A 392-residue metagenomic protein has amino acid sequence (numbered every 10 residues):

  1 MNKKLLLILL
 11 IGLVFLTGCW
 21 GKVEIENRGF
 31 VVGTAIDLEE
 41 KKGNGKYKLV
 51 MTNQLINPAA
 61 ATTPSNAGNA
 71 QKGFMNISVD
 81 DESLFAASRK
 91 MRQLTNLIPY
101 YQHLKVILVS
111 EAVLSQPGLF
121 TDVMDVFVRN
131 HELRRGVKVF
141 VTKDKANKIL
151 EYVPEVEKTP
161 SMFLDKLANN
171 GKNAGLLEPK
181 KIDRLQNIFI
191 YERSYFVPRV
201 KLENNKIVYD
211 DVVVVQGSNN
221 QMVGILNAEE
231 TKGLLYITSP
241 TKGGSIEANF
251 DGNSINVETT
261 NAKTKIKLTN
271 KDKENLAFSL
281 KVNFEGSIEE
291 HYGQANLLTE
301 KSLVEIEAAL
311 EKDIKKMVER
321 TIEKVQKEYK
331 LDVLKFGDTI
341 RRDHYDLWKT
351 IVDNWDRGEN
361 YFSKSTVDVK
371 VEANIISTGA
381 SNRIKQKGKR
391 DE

Functional and structural regions predicted by a protein language model:
N2, L10-E392: Membrane-proximal alpha-helical signals and transmembrane carboxylates
